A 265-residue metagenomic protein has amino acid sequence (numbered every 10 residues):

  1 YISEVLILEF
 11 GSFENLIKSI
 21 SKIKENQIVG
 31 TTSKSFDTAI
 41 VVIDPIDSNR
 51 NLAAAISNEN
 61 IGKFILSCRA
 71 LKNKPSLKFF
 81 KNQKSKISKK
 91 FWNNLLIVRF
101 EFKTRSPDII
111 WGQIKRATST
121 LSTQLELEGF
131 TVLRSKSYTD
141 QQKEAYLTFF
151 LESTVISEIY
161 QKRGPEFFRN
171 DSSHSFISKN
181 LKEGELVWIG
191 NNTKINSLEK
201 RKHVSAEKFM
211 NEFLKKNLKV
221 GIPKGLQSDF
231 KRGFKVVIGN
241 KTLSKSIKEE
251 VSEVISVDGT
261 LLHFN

Functional and structural regions predicted by a protein language model:
Y1-R163: Conserved nucleotidyltransferase catalytic core and NTase-mimicking acidic/glycine-rich helix/loop elements in nucleic
L147-N265: Extended, charged low-complexity segments that frequently continue into or abut oligomerization scaffolds
